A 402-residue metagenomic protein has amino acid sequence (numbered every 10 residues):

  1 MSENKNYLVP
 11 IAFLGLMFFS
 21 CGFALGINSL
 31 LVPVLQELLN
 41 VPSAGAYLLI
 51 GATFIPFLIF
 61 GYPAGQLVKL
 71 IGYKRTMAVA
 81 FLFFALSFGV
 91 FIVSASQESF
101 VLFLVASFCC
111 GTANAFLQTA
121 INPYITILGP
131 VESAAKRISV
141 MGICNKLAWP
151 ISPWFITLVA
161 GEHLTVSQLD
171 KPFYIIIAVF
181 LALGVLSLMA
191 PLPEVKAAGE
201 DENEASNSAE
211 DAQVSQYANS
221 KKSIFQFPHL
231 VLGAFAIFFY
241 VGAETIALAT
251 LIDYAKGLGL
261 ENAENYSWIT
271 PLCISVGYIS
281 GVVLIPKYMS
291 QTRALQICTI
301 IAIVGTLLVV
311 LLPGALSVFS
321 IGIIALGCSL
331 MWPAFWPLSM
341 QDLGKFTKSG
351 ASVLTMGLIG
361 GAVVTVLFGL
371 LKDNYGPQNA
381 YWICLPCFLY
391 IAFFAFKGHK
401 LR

Functional and structural regions predicted by a protein language model:
V9-L39, I121-N122, A247-A255: Extracytoplasmic
N28-S29, K222-W268: Extracytoplasmic gate region of multi-pass secondary transporters
L48-Q66, W268-G281: Central cavity-lining transmembrane alpha-helices of secondary-active solute carriers, predominantly the Major
F60-Y73, G277-S290, K372: Helix-to-loop junctions at the C-terminal end of transmembrane segments in multipass secondary transporters
L82-Q97, I300-P313: C-terminal ends and interior cores of transmembrane alpha-helices in multi-pass membrane transporters/permeases
F116-P130, S329-G344: Intracellular juxtamembrane helix-capping segments at the cytosolic ends of symmetry-related transmembrane helices
V131-E132, R137, M141-L192: Helix-loop-helix hairpin linking two adjacent transmembrane segments in secondary transporters
